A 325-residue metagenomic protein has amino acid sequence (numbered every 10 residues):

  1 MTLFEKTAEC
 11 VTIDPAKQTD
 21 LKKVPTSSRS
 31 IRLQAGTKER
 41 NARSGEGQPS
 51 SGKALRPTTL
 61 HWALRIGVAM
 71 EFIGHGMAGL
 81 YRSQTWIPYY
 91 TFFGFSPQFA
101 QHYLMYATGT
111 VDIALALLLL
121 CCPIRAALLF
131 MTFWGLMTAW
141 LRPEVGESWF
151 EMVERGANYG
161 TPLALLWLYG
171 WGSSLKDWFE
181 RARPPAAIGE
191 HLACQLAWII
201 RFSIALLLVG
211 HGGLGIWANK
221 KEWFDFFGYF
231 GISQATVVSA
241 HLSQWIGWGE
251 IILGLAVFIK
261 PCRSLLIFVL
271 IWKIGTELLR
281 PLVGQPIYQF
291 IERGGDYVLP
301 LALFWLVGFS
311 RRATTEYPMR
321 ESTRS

Functional and structural regions predicted by a protein language model:
T2-Q84, F99-A114, L118-K220, T236-I252 (+1 more regions): Extended, low-polarity transmembrane helix blocks
P88-A100, F226-V237: Perimembrane loop-to-helix junctions flanking transmembrane segments
